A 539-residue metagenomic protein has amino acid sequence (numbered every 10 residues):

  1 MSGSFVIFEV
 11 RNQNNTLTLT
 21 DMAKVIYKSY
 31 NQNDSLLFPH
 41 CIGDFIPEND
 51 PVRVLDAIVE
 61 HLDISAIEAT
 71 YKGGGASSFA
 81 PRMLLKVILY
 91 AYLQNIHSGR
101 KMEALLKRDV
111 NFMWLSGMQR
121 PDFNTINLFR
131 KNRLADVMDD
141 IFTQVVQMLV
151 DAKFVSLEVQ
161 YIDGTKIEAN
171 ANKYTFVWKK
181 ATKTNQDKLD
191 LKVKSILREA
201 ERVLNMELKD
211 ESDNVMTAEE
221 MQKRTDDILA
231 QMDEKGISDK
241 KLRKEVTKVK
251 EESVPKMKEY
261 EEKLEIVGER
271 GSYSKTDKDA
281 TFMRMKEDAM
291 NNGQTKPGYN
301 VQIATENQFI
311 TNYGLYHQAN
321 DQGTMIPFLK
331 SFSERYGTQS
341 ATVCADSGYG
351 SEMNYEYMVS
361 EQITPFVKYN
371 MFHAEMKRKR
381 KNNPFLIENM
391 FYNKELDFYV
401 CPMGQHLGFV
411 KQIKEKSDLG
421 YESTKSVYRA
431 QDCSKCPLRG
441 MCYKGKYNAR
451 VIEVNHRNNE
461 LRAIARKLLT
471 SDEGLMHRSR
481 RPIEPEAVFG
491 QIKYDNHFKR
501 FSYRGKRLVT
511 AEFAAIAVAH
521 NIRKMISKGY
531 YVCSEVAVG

Functional and structural regions predicted by a protein language model:
S2-S4, L19, S29, I88 (+2 more regions): Anion-binding and metal-coordination hotspots
S4-D21: Short, Lys/Arg-enriched N-terminal segments with co-localized hydrophobic residues within the first ~10-30 amino acids
L17-R53: Hydrophobic alpha-helical membrane-insertion signals
K24-Y27, Y71-G75, E473-M476: A ubiquitous short alpha-helical element
P47-L89: Basic, short loop/linker segments at the boundary and entry of helix-turn-helix/winged-helix-like folds
E60-E68, L93-I96, R108-L115: Short helix-loop boundary/capping segments at the starts of domains
G74, M113-G117, Q147: Catalytic micro-motifs at enzyme active sites that drive phosphoryl/nucleotidyl and oxygen chemistry
